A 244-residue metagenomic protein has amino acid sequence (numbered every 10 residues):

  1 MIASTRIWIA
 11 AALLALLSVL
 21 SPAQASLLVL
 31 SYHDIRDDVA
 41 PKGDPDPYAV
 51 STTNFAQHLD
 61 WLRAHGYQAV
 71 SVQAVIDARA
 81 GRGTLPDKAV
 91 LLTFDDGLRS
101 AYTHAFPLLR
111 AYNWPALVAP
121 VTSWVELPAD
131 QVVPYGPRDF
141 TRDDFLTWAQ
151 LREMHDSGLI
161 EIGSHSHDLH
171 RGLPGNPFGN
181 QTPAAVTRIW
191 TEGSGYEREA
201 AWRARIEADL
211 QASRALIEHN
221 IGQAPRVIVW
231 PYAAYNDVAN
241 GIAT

Functional and structural regions predicted by a protein language model:
M1-I9: Bacterial N-terminal signal peptides that target proteins for export
W8-V19: Bacterial N-terminal signal peptides
A23-A25: Boundary at the C-terminal end of the N-terminal hydrophobic targeting segment
L30-D38, D44, K88-V90, R110-A234: Metal-dependent polysaccharide deacetylase catalytic core of the NodB/CE4 family, i.e., the active-site-bearing domain
P47-R63, G97-R99, T141-E153: Aromatic- and glycine-enriched glycan-recognition loops and surfaces that form the carbohydrate-binding subsites
V50-T84, D156, E218-I221, N240 (+1 more regions): C-terminal domain-boundary segment and adjacent tail
D87-A89, T93, R99-A105: Membrane-embedded segments
H104-L108, V238-I242: A short acidic, amphipathic alpha-helical/loop segment
